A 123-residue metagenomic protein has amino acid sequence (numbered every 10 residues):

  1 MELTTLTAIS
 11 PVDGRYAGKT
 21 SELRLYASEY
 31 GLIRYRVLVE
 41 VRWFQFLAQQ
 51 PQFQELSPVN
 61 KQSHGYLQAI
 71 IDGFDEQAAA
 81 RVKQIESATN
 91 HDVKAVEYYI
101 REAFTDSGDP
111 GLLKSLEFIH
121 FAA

Functional and structural regions predicted by a protein language model:
M1-A123: A helix-coil-helix interface module used to build multimeric assemblies and to scaffold catalytic/cofactor sites
